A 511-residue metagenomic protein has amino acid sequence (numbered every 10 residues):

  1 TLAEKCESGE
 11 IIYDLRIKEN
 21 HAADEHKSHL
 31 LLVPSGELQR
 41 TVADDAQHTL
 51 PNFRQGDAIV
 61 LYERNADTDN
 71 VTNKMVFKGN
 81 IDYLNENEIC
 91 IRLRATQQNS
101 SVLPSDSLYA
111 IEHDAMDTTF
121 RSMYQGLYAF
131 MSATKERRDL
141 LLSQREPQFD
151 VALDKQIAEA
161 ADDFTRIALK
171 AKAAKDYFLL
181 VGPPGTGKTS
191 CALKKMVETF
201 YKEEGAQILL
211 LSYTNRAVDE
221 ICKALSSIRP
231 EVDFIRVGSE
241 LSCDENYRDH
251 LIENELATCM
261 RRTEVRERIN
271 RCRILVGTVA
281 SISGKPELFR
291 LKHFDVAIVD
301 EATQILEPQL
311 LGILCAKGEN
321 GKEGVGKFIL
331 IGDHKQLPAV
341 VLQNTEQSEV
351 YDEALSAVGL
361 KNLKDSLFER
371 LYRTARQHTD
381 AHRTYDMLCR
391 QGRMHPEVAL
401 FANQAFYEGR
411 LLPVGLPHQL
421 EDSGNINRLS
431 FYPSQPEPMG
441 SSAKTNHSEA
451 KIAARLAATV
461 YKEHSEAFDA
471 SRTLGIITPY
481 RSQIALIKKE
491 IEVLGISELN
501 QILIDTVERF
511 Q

Functional and structural regions predicted by a protein language model:
D24-A173, K223-S226, E231, V237-E255 (+4 more regions): Pre-ATPase regulatory/linker segments immediately N-terminal to the P-loop/RecA-like helicase/translocase core
D45-H48, D67, V76-G79, T165-R166 (+6 more regions): Eukaryotic intrinsically disordered and solvent-exposed regulatory patches
N52-R54, A58-Y62, N80-D82, C90-R92 (+9 more regions): Beta-strand cores of modular interaction/reader domains in eukaryotic scaffold and signaling proteins, especially PDZ
A174-E198: Walker A/P-loop
A174-L180, G205-Q207, R273: Pre-Walker A (Motif I) flank of P-loop NTPase domains
T189-E204, E220, A224-S226, C315-K317: Walker A/P-loop NTP-binding motif
K202-A206, T214, R266, A280-I282 (+2 more regions): Conserved helicase motor core of SF1/SF2 NTP-dependent helicases
L210, V218, C222-D295, Q309: Conserved helicase NTPase catalytic core signature
